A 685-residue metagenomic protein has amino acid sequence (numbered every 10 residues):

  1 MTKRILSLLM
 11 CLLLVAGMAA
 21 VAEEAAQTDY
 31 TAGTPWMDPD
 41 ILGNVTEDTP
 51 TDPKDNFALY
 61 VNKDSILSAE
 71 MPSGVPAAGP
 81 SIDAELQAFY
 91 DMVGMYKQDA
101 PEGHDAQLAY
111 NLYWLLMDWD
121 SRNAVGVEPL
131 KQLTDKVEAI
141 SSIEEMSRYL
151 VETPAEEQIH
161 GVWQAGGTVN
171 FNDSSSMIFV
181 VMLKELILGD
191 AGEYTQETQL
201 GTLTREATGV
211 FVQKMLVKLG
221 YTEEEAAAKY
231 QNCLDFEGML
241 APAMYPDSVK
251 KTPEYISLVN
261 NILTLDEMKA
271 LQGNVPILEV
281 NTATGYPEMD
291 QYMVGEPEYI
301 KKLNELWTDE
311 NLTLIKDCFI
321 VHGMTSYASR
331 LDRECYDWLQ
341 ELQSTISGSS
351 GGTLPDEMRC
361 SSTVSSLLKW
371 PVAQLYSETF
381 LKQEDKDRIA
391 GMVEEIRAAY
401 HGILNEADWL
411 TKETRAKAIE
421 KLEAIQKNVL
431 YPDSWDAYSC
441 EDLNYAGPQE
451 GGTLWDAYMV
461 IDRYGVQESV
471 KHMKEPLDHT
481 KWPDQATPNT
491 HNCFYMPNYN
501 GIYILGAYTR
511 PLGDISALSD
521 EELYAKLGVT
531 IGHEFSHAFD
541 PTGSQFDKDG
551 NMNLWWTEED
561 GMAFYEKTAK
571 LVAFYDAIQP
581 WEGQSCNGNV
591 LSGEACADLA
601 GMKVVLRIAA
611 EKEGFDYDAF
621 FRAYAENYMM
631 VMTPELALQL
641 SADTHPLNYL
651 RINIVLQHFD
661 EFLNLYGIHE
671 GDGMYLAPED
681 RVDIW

Functional and structural regions predicted by a protein language model:
M1-L9: Positively charged n-region of N-terminal signal peptides that target proteins for export
L9-G17: Bacterial N-terminal signal peptides
A16-T28: Sec-dependent signal peptide cleavage junction
T28-V45: Short, Gly/Pro- and small/polar-rich lid/capping loops
T31-T34, C233, S365, K369 (+1 more regions): Intrinsically disordered, low-complexity linker/terminal regions across diverse proteins
G33-W36, D52-D55, Y60-S121: Active-site-surrounding "flap" and adjacent substrate/cofactor-binding loops of secreted or lumenal enzymes, prototyped
E47-L67, E197-L216, M602: Hydrophobic/aromatic-rich, well-ordered segments within soluble, folded domains that form packed cores
D91-E395: Noncatalytic, helix-rich "gating/capping" subdomain that lines the substrate-entry/channel surface of large enzyme
